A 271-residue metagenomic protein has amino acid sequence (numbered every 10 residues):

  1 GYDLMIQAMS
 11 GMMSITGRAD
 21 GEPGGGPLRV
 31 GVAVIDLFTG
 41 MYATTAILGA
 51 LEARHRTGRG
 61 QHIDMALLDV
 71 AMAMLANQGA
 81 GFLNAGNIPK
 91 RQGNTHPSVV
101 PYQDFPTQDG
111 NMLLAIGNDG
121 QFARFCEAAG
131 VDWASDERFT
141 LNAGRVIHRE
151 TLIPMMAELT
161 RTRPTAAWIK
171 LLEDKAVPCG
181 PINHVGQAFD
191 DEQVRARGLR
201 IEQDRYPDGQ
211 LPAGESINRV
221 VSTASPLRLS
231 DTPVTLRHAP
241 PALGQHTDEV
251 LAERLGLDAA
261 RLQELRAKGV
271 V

Functional and structural regions predicted by a protein language model:
G1-M112, I116-G117: Active-site-adjacent "lid/gating" segments in soluble enzymes
G60-L68, L171, L262-R266: Beta-strand segments within the central parallel beta-sheet cores of soluble alpha/beta enzyme folds
F82-P89, D191-S216: Short, surface-exposed loop/helix-turn segments at secondary-structure junctions that function as lids/hinges flanking
V100-K175, C179: Aromatic-enriched alpha-helical interface/lid elements that frame and gate functional surfaces
D136-I147, N183-E192, Y206-G209, R261-V271: Short linear loop/turn motifs
T140, D208-E264: Flexible, small-/acidic-enriched active-site or ligand-binding loops
E173-E202: Conserved PLP cofactor-binding pocket of PLP-dependent enzymes
